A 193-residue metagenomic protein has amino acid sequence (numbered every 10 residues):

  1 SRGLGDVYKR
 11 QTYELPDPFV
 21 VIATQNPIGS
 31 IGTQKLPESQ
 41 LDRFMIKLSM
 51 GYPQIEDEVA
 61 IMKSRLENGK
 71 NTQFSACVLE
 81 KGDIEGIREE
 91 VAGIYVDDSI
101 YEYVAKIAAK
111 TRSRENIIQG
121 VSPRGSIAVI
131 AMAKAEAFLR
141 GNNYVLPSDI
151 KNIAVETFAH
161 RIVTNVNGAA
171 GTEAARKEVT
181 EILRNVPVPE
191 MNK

Functional and structural regions predicted by a protein language model:
S1-Y8: Short, small-residue-biased leader/transition segments that mark boundaries at the very start of proteins
R2, Y13, I22, Q54-D57: Selective transmembrane helix interface/packing segments
K9-Q25, L36-I46, R124: AAA+/SF3 P-loop NTPase mechanochemical coupling elements
V21-T24, F44, V104, A133 (+1 more regions): Conserved RecA-like P-loop NTPase ATPase core
N26-P27, E136: Amphipathic alpha-helical interface segments
I31-S39, E56: Short, glycine/polar-rich helix-capping loops at beta-to-alpha or helix-loop-helix junctions that flank or form
D42, K47-V121, N142-N143, P147 (+2 more regions): Conserved C-terminal "switch" segment of AAA+ ATPases
S113-K193: C-terminal engagement/docking regions of AAA+ P-loop ATPases
